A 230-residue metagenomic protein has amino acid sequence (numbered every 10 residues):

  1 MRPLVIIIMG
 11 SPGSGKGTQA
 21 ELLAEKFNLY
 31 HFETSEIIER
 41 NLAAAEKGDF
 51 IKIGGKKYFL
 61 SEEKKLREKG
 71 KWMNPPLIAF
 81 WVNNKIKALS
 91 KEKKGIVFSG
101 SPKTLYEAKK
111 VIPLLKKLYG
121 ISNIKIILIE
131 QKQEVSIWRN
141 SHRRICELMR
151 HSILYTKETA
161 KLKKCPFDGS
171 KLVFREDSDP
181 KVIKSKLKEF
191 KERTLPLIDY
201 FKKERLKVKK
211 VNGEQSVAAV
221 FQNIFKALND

Functional and structural regions predicted by a protein language model:
M1-D230: Glycine-rich phosphate-binding loop of ATP-dependent small-molecule kinases
